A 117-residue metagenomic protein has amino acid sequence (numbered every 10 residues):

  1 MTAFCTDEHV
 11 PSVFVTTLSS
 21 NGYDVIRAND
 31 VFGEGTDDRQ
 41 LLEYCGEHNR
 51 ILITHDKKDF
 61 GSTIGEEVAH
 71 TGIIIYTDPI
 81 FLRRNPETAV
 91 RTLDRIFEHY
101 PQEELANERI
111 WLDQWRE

Functional and structural regions predicted by a protein language model:
T2-A3, D7-E8, S12-T17, R39 (+1 more regions): Acidic, PIN/NYN-like endoribonuclease modules and their adjacent C-terminal/linker elements
T2-H48: N-terminal first-folded block
N29, D56, Y76-T77: Short beta->alpha connector loops at strand-helix junctions that form conserved, small/polar/Pro-enriched
F32, D59, I80: Residue-level detector of flexible, active-site-proximal loop/helix-junction positions within diverse enzyme catalytic
N49-T63: Acidic, metal-binding active-site segment of PIN/NYN-like and related structure-specific nucleases
